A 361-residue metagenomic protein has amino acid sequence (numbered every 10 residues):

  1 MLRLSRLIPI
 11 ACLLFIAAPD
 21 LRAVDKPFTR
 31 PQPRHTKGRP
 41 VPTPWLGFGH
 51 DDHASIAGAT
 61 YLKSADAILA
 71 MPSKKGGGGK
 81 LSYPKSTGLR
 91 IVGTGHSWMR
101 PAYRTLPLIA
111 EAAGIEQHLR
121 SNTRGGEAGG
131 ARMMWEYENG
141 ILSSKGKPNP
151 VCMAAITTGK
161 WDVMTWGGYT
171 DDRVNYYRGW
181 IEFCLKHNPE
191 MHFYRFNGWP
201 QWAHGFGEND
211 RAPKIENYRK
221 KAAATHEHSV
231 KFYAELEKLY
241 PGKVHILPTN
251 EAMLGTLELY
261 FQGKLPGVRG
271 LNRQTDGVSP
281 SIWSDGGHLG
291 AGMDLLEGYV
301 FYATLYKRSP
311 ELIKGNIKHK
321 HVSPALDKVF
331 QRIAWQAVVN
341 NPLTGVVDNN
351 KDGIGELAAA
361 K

Functional and structural regions predicted by a protein language model:
M1-I8: Bacterial N-terminal signal peptides that target proteins for export
I8-I16: Bacterial N-terminal signal peptides
P19-A23: Sec/Tat signal peptide C-region and signal peptidase I cleavage site
K26-Y61, G270-K361: Conserved catalytic region of serine esterases and O-acyltransferases that act on ester linkages in lipids
P40-E127, A154: Serine-esterase "nucleophile elbow" of acetyl-processing enzymes
K85, L89, S97-P101, D171-N175 (+3 more regions): Soluble non-cytosolic domains of exported or imported proteins
R90, T94, W98-F183: Conserved SGNH/GDSL esterase-like catalytic core that processes O-acyl groups on lipids and polysaccharides
N149-A291, A303, L312: Alpha-helical cap/lid subdomain in secreted, periplasmic, or secretory-pathway luminal O-acyl-processing enzymes
